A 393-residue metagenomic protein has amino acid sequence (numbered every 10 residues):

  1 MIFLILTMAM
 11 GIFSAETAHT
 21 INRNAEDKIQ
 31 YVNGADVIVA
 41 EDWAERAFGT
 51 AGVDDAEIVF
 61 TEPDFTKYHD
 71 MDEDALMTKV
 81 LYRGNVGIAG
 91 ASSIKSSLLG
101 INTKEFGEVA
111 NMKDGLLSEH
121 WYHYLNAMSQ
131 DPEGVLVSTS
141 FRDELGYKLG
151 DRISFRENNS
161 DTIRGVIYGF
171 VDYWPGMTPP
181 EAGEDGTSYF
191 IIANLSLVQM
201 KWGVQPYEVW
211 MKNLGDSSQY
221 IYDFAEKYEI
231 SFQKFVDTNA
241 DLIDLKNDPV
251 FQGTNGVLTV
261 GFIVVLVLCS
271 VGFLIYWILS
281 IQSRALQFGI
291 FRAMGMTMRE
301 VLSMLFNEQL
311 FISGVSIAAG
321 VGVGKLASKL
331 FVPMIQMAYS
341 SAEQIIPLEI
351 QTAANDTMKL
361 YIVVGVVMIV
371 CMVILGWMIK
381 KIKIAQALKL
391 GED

Functional and structural regions predicted by a protein language model:
M1-M8, S280, T297, S303-F306 (+3 more regions): N-terminal Sec/SRP start-transfer signal
L6-D36, I278, A327, F331-Q336: Alpha-helical transmembrane segments
D27-D36, E41-R152, R164-Y173, G186: Short beta-strand boundary microenvironments
V32, S129, Y173-D216: Small-residue transmembrane helix packing/gating motifs
D36-D42, F141-R142, Q199-K234: A short beta-strand structural signal in non-transmembrane regions
Y222-C269, S280-S283, M304: Peri-transmembrane interface segments
F251, V257, A318-Q386: Short helix-loop junctions at transmembrane helix boundaries
G272-S313: Interfacial "coupling" helices/loops that link adjacent transmembrane helices in transporter permeases
